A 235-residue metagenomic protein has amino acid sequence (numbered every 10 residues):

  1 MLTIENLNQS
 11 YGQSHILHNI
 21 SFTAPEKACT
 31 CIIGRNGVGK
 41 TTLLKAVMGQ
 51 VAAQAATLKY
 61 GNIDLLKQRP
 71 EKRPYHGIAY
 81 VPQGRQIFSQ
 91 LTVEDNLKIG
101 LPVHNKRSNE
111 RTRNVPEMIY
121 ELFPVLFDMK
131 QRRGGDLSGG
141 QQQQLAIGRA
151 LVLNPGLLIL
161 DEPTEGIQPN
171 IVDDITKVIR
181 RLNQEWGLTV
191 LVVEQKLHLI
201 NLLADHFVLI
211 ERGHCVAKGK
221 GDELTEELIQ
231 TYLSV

Functional and structural regions predicted by a protein language model:
G12, Q68, V93-N114, L122-P124 (+1 more regions): ABC-type ATPase nucleotide-binding domains, specifically the catalytic core motifs of the NBD
I33-R35: The feature captures the beta-strand-to-loop junction immediately N-terminal to the Walker
M48: Helix-to-loop junction immediately C-terminal to a conserved catalytic motif
A56-D64, H76, T112-P116, G219: Conserved ABC transporter NBD signature motif
R133-L137: Conserved ABC ATPase signature
A150-L151: ABC ATPase C-loop
L158-E162: Catalytic Walker B motif of ABC-type/P-loop ATPase nucleotide-binding domains
